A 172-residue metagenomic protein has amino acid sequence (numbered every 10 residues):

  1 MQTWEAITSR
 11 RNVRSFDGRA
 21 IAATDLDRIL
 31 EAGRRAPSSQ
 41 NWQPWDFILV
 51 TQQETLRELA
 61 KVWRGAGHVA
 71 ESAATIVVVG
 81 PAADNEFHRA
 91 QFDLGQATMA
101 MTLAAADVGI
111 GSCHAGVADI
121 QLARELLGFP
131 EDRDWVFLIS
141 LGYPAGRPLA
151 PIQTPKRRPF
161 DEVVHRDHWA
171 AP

Functional and structural regions predicted by a protein language model:
M1-P172: Acidic, surface-exposed loops and disordered segments
